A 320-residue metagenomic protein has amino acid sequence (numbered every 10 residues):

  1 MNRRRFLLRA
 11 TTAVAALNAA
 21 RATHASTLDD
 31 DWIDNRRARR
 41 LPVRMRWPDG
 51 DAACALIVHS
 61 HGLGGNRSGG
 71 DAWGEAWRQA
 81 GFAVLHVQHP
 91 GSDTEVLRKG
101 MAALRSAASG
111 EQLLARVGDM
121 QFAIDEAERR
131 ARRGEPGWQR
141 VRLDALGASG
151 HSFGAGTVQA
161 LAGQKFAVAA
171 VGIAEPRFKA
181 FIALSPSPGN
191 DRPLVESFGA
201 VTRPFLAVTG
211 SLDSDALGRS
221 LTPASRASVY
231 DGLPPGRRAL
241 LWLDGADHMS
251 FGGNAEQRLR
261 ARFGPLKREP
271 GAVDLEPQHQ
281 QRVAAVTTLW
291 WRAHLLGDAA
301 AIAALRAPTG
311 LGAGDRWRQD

Functional and structural regions predicted by a protein language model:
R5-T23: N-terminal export signals
N18, A22-W47, F178, G310 (+2 more regions): A domain-start/cap signature at the N-terminus of enzymes
N35-V141: Serine-hydrolase catalytic machinery in alpha/beta-hydrolase-like enzymes
C54, N66-G69, T94-V96, N190-L194 (+2 more regions): Extracytoplasmic/secreted cell-surface and envelope-processing proteins
H59-L63, S152, P186, G210-S211: Glycine-rich His-Gly loop
D125-A200: Primarily recognizes the serine-hydrolase "nucleophile elbow" in alpha/beta-hydrolase and SGNH/GDSL folds
I173-G245: The feature captures the conserved acid-bearing segment of alpha/beta-hydrolase catalytic domains
G245-H248, N254-D320: Alpha/beta-hydrolase-fold serine-hydrolase catalytic core, especially in secreted/extracellular enzymes
